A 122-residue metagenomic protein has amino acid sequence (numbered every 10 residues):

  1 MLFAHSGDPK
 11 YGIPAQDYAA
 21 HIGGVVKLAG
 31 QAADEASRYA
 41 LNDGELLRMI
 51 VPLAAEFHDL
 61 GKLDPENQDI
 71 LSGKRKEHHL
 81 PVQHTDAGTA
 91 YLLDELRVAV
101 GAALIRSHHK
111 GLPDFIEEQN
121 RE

Functional and structural regions predicted by a protein language model:
L2-E122: Accessory nucleic-acid engagement/destabilization modules that flank
